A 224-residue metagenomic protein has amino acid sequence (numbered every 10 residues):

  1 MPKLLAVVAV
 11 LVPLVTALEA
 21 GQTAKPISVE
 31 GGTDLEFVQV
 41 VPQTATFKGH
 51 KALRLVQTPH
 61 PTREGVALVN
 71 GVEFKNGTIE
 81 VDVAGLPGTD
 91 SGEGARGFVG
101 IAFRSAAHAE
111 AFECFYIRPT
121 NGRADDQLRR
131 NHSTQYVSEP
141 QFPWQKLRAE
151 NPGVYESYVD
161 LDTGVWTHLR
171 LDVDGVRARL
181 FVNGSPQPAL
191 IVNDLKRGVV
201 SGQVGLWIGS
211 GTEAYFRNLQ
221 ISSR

Functional and structural regions predicted by a protein language model:
M1-L4: Positively charged n-region of N-terminal signal peptides that target proteins for export
A6-A17: Bacterial N-terminal signal peptides
A20-R224: Extracellular glycan-recognition regions
